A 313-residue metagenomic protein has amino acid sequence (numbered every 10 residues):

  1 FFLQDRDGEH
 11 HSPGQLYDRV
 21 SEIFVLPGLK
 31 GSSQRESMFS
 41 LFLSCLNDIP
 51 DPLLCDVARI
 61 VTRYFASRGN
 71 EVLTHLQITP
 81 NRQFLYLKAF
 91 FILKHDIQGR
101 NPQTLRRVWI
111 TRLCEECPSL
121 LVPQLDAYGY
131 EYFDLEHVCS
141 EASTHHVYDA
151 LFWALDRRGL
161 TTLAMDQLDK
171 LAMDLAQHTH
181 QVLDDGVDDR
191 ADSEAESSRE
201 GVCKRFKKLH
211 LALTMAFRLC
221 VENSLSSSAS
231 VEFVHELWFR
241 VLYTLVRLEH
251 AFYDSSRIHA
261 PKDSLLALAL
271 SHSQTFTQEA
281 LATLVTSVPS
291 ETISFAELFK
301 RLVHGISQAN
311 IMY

Functional and structural regions predicted by a protein language model:
F1-C139, Y148-D156, T161-Y313: Extended non-globular scaffold/tether segments
